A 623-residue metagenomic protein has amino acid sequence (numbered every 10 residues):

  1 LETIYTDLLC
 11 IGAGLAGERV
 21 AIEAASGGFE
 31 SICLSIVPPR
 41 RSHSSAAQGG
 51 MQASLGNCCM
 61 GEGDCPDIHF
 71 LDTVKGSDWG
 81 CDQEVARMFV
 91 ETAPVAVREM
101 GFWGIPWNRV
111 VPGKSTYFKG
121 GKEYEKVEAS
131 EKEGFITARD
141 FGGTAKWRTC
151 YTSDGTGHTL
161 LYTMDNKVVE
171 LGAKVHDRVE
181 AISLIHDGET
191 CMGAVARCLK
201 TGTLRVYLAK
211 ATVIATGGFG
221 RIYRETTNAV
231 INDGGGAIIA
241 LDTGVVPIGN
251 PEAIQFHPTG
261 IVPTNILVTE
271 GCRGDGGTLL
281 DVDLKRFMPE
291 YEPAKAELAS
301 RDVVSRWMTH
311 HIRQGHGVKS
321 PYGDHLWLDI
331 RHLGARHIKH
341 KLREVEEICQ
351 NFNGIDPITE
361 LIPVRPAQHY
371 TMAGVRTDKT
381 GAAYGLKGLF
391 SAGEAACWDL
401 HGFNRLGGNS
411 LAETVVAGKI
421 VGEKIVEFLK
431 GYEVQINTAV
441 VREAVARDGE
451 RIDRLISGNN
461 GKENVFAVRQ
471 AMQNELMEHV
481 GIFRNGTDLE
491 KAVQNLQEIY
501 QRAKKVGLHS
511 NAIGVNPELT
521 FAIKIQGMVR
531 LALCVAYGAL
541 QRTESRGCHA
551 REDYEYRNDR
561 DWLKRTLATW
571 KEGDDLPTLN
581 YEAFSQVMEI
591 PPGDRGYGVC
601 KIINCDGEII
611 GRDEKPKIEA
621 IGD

Functional and structural regions predicted by a protein language model:
E2-T6, E23, G27, P38-R40 (+11 more regions): Glycine- and aromatic-enriched mobile tails/lids
L8-C33: N-terminal Rossmann-like FAD-binding beta1-loop-alpha1 element of flavoenzymes
L9-I11, Y207-T216: Short hydrophobic core segments
G14-L15, G155, F219-G220: Residue-level detector of alpha-helix initiation sites
A53-F89: Glycine-rich active-site loop/strand segments that organize a redox cofactor
C81-E91, W147-N166, H176, T226-G234 (+2 more regions): Short beta-strand to alpha-helix junction loop
G101-T203, A215, H257-V262, L279: Conserved redox-cofactor binding core of oxidoreductases
I239, V245-D356, E360-P363, K424-G431 (+1 more regions): An anion/pyrophosphate-binding glycine-rich loop and adjacent beta-alpha core in soluble alpha-beta enzymes
